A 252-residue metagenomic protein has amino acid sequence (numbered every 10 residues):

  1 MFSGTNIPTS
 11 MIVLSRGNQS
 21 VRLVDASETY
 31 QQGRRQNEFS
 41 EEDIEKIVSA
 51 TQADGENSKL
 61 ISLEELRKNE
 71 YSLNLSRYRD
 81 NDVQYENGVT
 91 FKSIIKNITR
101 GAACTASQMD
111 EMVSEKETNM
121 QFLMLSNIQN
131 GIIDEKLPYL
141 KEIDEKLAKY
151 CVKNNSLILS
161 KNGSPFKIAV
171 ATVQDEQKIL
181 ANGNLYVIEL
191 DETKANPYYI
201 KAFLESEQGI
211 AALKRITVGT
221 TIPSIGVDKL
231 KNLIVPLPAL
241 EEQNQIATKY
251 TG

Functional and structural regions predicted by a protein language model:
M1-G4, M112-S114: AMP-binding (ANL) adenylation modules
F2-L75, R79-Y85: Flexible, glycine-/basic-rich loop-and-beta segments that form/coincide with the SAM-dependent methyltransferase
F2-T5, G131-I132, K149, Q177-I179: Short glycine/serine/proline-enriched coil/turn segments at secondary-structure junctions
I12, S76, E115, K178-Y186 (+2 more regions): A short glycine-rich beta-alpha junction/loop motif
N37, K92-E111, S126-N154: Sequence-specific dsDNA recognition surfaces
A50-M109, N232-G252: Non-catalytic DNA-recognition/assembly elements of restriction-modification systems
Q108-M109, E115, Q121-M124, I200: PDZ/PDZ-like peptide-tail recognition elements
M124, I143-E205: A short beta-sheet element
